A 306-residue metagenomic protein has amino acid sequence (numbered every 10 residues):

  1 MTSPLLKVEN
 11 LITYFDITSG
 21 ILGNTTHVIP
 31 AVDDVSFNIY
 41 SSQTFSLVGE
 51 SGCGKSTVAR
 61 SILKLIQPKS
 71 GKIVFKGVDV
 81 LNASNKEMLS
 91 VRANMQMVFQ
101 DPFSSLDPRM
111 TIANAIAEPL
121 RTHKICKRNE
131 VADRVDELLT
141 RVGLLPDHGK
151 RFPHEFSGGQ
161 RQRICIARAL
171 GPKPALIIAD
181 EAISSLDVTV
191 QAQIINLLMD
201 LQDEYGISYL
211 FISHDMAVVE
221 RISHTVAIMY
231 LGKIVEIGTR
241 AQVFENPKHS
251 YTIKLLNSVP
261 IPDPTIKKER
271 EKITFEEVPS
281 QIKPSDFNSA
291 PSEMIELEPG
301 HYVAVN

Functional and structural regions predicted by a protein language model:
S3-P4, I17-G23, V28, R240-N306: Short catalytic/signature loops enriched in Gly
L22-T26, V80-Q96, T122, V243-P247: ABC ATPase NBD coupling module
G71-D79: Conserved ABC transporter NBD signature motif
D79, E130-D147, L256: Conserved ABC ATPase "signature" region
F152-F156, Q160: Conserved ABC ATPase signature
G171-A175: A short, proline-enriched helix->beta-strand linker immediately N-terminal to the Walker B motif in ABC-type P-loop
